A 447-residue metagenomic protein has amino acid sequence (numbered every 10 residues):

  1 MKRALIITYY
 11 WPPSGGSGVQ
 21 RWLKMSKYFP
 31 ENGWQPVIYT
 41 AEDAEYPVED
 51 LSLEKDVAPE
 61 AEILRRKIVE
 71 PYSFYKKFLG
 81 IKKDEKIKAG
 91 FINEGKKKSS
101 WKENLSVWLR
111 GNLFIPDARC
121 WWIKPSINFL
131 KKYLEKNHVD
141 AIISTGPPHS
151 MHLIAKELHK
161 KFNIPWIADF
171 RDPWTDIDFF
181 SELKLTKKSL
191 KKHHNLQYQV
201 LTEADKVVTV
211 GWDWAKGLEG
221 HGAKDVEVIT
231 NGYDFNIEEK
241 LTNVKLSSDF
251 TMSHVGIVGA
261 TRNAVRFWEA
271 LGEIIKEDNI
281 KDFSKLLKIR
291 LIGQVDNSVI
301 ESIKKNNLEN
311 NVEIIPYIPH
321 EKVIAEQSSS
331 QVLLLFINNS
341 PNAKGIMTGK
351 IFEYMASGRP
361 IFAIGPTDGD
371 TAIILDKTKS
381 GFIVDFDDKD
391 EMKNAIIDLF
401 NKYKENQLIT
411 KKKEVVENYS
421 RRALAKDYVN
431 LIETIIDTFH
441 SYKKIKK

Functional and structural regions predicted by a protein language model:
M1-Y75, K206, V226, I274 (+1 more regions): N-terminal subdomain of nucleotide-sugar transferases
N32, S150-L153, E157-K161, W174-T175 (+1 more regions): Membrane-proximal helix-turn-helix segments that form the acceptor-binding/catalytic region of lipid-linked
T40-C120, K124: A conserved catalytic-core segment of Leloir-type glycosyltransferases
Y72-K77, Y233-S248: Acidic anion/phosphate-binding donor-loop and adjacent secondary structure in glycosyltransferase catalytic cores
D205, N311-E313, Q327-K344: Acidic donor-binding loop of glycosyltransferase active sites
D213, I229-G232: Carbohydrate-associated surface elements
K245-R262, W268-G272, L424: Conserved donor-binding/catalytic core segment of Leloir-type glycosyltransferases
I280-L286, R290-G293, S298-K322: Nucleotide-activated donor-binding/catalytic signature segment of Leloir-type glycosyltransferases, i.e., the conserved
